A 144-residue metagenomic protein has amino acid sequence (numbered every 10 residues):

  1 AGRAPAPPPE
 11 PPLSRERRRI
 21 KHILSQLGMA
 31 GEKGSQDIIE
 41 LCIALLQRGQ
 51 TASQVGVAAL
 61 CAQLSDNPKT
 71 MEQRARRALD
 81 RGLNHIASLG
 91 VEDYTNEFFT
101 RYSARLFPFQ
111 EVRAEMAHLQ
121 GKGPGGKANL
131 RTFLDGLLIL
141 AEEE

Functional and structural regions predicted by a protein language model:
G2-A75, L83, E92, G123-K127 (+1 more regions): C-terminal output/effector regions of signal-responsive regulators
Q50, D80-A87, A117: Charged/polar positions within long, soluble alpha-helices
A87, V91-E144: Charge-biased C-terminal accessory regions appended to nucleic-acid-, cytoskeletal NTPase
